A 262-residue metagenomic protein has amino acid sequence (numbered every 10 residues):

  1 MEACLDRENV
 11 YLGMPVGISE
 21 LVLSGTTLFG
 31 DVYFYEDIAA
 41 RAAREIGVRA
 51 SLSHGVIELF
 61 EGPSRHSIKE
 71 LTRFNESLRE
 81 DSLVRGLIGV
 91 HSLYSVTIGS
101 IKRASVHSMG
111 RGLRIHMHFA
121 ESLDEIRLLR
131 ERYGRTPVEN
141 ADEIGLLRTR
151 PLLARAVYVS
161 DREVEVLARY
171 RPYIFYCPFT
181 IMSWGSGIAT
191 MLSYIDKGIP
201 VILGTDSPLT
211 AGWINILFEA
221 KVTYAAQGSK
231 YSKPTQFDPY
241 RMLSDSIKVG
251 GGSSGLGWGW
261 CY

Functional and structural regions predicted by a protein language model:
M1-G47, E70-E80: Alpha-helical scaffold segments that flank or form the walls of functional sites
S19, R41, K102, V106 (+4 more regions): Alpha-helical segments flanking ligand/cofactor-binding loops in enzyme cores
S24-T26, V48, G112, R171-P172: A structural motif
G25, A43, I88, H118 (+7 more regions): Divalent metal-coordination and catalytic microenvironments
F29-G30, S51, H116, L152-A154 (+2 more regions): Structural detector of well-ordered beta-strand residues that form the stable sheet scaffold of enzyme domains
I38-V157: Metal-coordinating catalytic core of metallo-dependent amide/deamination hydrolases
E121-G145, T149-R169, M182-S193, S207-F218: Catalytic core of soluble alpha/beta enzymes
E143-R150, L192-Y262: His/Asp/Glu-enriched, well-ordered alpha-helical/loop segment that forms or immediately abuts the divalent-metal
